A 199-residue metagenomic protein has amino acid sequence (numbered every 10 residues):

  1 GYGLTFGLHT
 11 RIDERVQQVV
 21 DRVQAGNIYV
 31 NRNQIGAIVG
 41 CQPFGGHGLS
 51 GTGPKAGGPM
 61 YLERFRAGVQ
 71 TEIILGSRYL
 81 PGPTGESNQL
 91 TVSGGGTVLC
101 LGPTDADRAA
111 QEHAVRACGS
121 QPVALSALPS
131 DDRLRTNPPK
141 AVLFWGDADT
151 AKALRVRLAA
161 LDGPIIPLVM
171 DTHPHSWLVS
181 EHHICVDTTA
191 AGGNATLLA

Functional and structural regions predicted by a protein language model:
G1-A199: Conserved C-terminal structural/oligomerization subdomain of aldehyde/semialdehyde dehydrogenase
